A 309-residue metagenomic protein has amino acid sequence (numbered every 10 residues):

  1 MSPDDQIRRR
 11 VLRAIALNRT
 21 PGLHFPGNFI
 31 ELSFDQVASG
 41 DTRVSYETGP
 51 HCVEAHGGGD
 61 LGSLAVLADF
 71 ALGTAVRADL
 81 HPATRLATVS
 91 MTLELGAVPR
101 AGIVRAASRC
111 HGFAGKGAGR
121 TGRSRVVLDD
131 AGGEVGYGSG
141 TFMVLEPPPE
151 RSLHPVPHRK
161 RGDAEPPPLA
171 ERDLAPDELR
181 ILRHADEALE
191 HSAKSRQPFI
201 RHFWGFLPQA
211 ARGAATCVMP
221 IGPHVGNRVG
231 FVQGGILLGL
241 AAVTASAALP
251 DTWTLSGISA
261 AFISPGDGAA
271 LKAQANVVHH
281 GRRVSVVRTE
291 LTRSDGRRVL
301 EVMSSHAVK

Functional and structural regions predicted by a protein language model:
M1-K309: Terminal targeting signals and extreme-terminal segments of soluble enzymes
